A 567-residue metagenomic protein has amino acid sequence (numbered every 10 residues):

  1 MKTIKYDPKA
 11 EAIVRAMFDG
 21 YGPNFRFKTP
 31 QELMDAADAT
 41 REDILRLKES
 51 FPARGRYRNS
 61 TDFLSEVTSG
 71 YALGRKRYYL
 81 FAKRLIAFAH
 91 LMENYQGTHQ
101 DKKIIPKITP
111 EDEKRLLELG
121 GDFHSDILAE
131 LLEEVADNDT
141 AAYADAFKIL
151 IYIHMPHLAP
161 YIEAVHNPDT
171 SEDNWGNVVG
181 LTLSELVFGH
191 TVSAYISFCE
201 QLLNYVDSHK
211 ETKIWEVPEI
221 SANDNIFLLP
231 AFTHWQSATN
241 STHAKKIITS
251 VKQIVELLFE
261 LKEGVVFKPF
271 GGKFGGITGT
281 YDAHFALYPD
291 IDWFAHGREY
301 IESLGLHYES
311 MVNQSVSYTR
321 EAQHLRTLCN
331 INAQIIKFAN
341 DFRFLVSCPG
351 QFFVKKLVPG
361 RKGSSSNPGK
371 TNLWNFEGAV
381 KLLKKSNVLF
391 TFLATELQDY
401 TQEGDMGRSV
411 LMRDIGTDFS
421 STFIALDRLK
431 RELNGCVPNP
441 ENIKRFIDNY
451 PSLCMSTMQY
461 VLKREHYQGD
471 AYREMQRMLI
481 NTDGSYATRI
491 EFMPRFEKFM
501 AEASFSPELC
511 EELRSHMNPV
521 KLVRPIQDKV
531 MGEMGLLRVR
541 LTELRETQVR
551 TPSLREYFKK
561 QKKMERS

Functional and structural regions predicted by a protein language model:
K2-V266, G271-K273, I277, I291-G297 (+11 more regions): A helix-coil-helix interface module used to build multimeric assemblies and to scaffold catalytic/cofactor sites
K83-A87, A146, L150, Q201 (+15 more regions): Generic, well-ordered alpha-helical scaffold segments in large soluble proteins
S184-V192, I196, I248-V251, V255 (+7 more regions): Short amphipathic alpha-helical segments with heptad-repeat character
A194, W235, T239-Q253, F285-D292 (+5 more regions): Short, contiguous, pocket-lining structural segments that sit at or immediately flank catalytic/ligand-binding sites
D207-A244, F352-K370, T401-V410, C436-N449 (+1 more regions): Glycine-rich cofactor-pocket loops
L257, L261, Q314-M406: Glycine-rich anion/phosphate-binding loop at the beta-strand->alpha-helix junction
F270-V312: Intrinsic-disorder/coil detector with helix-boundary
G378, K385-Q468, E474: Long, amphipathic alpha-helical stalk/connector segments used for oligomerization, subunit docking, or mechanical
